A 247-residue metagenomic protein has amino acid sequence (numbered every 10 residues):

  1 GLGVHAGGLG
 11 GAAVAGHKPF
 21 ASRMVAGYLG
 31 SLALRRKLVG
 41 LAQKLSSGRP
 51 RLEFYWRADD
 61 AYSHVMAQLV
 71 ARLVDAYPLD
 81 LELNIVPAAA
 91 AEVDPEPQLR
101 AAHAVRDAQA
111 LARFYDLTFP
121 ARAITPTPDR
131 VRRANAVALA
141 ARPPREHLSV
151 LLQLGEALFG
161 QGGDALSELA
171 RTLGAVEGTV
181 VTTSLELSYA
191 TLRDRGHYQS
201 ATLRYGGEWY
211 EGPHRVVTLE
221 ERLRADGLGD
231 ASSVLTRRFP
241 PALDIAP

Functional and structural regions predicted by a protein language model:
G1-G3, G7-L32, Y62, M66-V74 (+1 more regions): C-terminal cap of thioredoxin/glutaredoxin-like
A26-L45: Short acidic N-proximal helix/loop "leader" segments that mark the beginning of a domain or an inter-domain linker
K44-S46, A76, D194: Short glycine/proline-enriched loop/turn "hinge" motifs that connect secondary-structure elements and lie
L45-L52, L243-P247: A short, charged/proline- and glycine-enriched loop that marks the coil->beta-strand transition at the N-terminal
G48-Y62: Short active-site neighborhood of thiol/selenol oxidoreductases, capturing the structured segment around
R49-R51, P78, S200: A general structural motif
Y55-R57, I124, G206-E208: Short strand-loop junctions, especially beta-strand C-caps/beta-turns that link beta-sheets to coils or alpha-helices
A58, H64-L158, D230-A242, A246: Structural alpha/beta surface segment adjacent to cysteine/selenocysteine redox centers across thiol/disulfide enzymes
